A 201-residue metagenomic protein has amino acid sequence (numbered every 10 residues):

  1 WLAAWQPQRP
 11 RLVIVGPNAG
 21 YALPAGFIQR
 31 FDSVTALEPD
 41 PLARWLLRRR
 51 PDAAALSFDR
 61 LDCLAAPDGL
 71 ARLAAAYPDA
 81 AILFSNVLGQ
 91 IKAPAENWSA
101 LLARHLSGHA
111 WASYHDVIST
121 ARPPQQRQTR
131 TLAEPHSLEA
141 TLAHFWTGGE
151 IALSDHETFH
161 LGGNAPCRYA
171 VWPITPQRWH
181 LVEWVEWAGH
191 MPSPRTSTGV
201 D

Functional and structural regions predicted by a protein language model:
W1-R9, G20-P24: Conserved alpha-helix/loop element of class I SAM-dependent methyltransferases that forms part of the SAM/SAH-binding
I14-G20: Class I SAM-dependent methyltransferase "Motif I" SAM/SAH-binding loop
D32-L37: Short beta-strand element of Class I
D40: Conserved SAM/SAH-binding beta-strand->alpha-helix loop
R48-A76: S-adenosyl-L-methionine
A74-A76, A95-W111: A short glycine-rich, Lys/Arg-flanked "PGG" loop and its adjoining helix->strand segment in the class I
Y77-E96: A short SAM/SAH-binding and catalytic strip from SAM-dependent methyltransferases
A112-T141: Conserved class I S-adenosyl-L-methionine
